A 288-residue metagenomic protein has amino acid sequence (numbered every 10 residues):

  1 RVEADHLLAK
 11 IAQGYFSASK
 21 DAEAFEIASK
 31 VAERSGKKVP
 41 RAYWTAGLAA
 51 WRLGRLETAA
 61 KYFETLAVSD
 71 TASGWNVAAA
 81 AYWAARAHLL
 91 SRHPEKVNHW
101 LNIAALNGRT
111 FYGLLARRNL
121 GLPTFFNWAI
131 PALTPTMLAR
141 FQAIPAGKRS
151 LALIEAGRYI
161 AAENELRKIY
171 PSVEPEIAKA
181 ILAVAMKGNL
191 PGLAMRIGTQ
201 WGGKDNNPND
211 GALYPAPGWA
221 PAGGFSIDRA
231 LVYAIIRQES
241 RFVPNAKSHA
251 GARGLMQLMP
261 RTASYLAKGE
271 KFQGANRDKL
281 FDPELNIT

Functional and structural regions predicted by a protein language model:
R1, S19-A32, T58-S69, G121-P135 (+1 more regions): Repeat-mediated protein-protein interaction surfaces in helical alpha-solenoids
V2-D5, A9-G14, A18-W44, L48-A49 (+7 more regions): Catalytic glycan-binding domains that act on GlcNAc-containing polysaccharides
R34, A72, G108, M137-L138 (+1 more regions): Structural signature of alpha-solenoid helical repeat scaffolds
G47, D70, A132-T136, R277-K279: A ubiquitous short alpha-helical element
N107-P123: C-terminal, active-site-flanking charged/polar segments
P131-R158: Acidic, serine/threonine-rich low-complexity intrinsically disordered linkers/hinges in large eukaryotic
L151-I154, E163, E239: Active-site donor-nucleotide binding/catalytic segment of nucleotide-sugar enzymes
